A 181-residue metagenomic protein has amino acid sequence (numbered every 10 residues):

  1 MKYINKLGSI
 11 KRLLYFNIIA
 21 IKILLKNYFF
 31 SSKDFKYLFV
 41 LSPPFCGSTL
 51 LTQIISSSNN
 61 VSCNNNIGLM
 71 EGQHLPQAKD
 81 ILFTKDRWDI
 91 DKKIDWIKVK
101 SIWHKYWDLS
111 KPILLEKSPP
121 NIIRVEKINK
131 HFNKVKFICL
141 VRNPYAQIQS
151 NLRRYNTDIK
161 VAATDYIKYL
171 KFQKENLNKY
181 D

Functional and structural regions predicted by a protein language model:
M1-I102: PAPS-dependent sulfotransferase catalytic core
L24-F29, V99-H104, Q147-S150, K174-K179: Short amphipathic alpha-helical segments, especially helix-boundary/capping motifs
S32-K33, Y106-S110: Flexible, charged surface loops at secondary-structure boundaries
P76, D80, L109-D181: PAPS-dependent sulfotransferase catalytic domain
